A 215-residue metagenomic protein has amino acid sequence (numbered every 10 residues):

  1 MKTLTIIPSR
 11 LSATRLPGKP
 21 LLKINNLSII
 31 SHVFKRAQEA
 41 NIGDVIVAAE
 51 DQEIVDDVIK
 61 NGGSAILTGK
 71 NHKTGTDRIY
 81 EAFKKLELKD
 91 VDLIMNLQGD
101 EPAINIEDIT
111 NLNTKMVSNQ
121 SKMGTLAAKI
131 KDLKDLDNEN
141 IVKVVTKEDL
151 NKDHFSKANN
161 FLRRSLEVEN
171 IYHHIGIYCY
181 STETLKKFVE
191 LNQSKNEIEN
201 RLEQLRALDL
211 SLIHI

Functional and structural regions predicted by a protein language model:
K2-A49: N-terminal glycine-rich phosphate-binding loop and ensuing alpha1 helix
T14, P102, Y178, N200: Residues that recognize and position ribonucleotide moieties
N41, N61-G62, L210: Short, structured coil segments at secondary-structure junctions
I46, Q52-N111: Short phosphate-binding loop-to-helix
D57, A82, K187-F188, A207: Residues that scaffold the ATP/ADP-binding catalytic core of kinase and kinase-like folds
N105-S194: Conserved core of the sugar-phosphate nucleotidyltransferase
V189-L210: A C-terminal functional module that forms or caps the active site or interfaces directly with catalytic machinery
I213-I215: Conserved small/polar residues in nucleotide/adenosyl-binding loops
